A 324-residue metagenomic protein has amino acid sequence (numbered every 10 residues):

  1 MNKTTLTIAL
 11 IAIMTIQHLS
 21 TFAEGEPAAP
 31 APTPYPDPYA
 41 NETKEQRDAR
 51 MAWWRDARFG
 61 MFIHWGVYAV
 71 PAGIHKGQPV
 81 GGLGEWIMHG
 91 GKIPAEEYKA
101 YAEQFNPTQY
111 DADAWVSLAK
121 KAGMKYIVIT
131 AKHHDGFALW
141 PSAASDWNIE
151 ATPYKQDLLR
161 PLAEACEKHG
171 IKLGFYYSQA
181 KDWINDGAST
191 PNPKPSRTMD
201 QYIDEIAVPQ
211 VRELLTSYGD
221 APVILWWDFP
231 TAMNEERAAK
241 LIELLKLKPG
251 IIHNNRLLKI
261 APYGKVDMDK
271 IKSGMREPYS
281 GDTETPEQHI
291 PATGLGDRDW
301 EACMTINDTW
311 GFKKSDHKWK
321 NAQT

Functional and structural regions predicted by a protein language model:
M1-I8: Bacterial N-terminal signal peptides that target proteins for export
K3, T21-F22: Compositionally biased regions
I8-H18: Bacterial N-terminal signal peptides
M14, F22-G25: Extracytoplasmic low-complexity segments
E24-T324: Mature catalytic domains of secreted/periplasmic carbohydrate-active enzymes
